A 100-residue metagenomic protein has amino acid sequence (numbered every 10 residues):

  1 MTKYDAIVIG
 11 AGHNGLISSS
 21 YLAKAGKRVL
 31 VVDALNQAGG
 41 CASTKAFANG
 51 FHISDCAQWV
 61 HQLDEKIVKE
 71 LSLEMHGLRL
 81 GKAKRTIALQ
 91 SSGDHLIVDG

Functional and structural regions predicted by a protein language model:
T2-G100: N-terminal glycine-rich phosphate/pyrophosphate-binding loop and immediately adjacent elements
